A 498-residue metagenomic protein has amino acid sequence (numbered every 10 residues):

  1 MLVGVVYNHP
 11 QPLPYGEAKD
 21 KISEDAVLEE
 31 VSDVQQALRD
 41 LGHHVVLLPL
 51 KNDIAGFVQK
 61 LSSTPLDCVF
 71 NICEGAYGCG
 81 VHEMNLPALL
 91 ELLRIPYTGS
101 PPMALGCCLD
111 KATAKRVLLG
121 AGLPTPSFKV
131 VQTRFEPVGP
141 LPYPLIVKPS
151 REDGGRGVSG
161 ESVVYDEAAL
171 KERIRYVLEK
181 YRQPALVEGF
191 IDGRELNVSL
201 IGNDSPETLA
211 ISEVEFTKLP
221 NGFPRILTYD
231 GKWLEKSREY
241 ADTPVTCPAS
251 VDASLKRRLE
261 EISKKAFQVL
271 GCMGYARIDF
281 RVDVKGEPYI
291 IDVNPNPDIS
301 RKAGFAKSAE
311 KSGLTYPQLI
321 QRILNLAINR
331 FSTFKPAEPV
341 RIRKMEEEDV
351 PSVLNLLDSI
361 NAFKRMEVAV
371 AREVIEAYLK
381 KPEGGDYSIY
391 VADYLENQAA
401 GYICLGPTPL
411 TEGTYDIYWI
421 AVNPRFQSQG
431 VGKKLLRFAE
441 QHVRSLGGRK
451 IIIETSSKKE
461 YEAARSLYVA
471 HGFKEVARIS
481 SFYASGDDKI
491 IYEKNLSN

Functional and structural regions predicted by a protein language model:
M1-P96, M103, C107-L109, Q132-P137 (+2 more regions): ATP-binding N-terminal substructure of ATP-dependent carboxylate-amine bond-forming enzymes
M1-Y7, S62-S63, L105-E195, D204-S205: Active-site nucleotide/adenylate-binding loops and adjacent lid/helix of ATP-dependent enzymes
V69, E167-E261, V284-Y289: Phosphate-binding site of ATP-dependent enzymes
L86, L119-G122, S250-P339: ATP-dependent carboxylate activation and anion-phosphoryl transfer catalytic cores that bind Mg-ATP to form
K129, E454-S457, V469, K474-I490: Conserved catalytic-core motifs of GNAT/GCN5-like acyltransferases
V340, K344-Y418, N423-R425, L436-F438 (+4 more regions): Acetyl-CoA-dependent GNAT
S428-Q441, S466, A470: Conserved acetyl-CoA-binding loop-helix of GNAT-fold acetyltransferases
V443-S456: Conserved GNAT acetyl-CoA-binding A-motif
